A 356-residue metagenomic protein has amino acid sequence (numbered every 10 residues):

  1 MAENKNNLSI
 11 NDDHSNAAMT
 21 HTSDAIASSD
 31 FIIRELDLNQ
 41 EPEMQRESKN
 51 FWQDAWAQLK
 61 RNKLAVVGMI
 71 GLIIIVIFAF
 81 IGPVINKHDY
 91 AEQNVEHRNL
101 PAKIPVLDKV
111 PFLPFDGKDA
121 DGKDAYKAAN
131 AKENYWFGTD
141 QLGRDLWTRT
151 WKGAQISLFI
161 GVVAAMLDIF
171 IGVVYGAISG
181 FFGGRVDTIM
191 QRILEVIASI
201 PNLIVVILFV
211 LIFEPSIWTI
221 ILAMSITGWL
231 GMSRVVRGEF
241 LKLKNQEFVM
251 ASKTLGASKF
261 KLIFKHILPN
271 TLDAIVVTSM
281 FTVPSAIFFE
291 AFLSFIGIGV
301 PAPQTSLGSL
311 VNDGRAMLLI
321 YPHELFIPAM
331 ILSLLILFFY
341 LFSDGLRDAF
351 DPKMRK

Functional and structural regions predicted by a protein language model:
A2-I169, V173, M317-I320, E324-F338 (+1 more regions): Gly/Trp-centered helix-boundary motif
T139-K356: Alpha-helical transmembrane segments of integral membrane proteins, especially multi-pass inner/plasma-membrane
